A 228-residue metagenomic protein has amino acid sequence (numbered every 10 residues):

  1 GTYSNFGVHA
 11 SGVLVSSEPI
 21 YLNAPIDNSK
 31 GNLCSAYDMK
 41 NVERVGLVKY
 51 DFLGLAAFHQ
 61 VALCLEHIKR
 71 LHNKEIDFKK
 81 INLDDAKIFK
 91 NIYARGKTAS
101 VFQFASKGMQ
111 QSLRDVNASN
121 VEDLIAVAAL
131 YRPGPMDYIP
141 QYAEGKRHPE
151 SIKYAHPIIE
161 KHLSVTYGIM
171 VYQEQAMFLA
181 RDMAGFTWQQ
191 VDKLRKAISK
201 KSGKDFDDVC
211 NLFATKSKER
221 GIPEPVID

Functional and structural regions predicted by a protein language model:
G1-D228: Mg2+-dependent phosphoryl-transfer active-site scaffold
